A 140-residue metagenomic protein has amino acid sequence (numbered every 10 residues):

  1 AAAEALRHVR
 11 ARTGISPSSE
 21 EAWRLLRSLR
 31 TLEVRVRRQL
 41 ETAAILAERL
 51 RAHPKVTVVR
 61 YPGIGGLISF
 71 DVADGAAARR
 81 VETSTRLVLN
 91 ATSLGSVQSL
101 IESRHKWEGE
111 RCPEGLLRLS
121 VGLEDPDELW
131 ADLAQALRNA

Functional and structural regions predicted by a protein language model:
A1-S103, E110-C112: Active-site C-terminal subdomain of aminotransferase-like
R35, L100-A140: PLP-dependent enzyme catalytic core of the Aspartate aminotransferase-like
